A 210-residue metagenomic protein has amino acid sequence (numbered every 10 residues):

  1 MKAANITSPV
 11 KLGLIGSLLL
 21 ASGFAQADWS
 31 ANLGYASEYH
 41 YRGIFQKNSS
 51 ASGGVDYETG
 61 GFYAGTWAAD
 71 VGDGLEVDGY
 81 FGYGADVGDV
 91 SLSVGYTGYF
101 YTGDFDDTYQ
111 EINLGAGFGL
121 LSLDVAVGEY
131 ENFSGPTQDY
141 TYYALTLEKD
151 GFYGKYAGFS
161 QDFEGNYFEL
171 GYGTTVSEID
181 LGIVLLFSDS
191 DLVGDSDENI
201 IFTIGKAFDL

Functional and structural regions predicted by a protein language model:
K2-S17, S22-L210: Outer-membrane beta-barrel proteins
